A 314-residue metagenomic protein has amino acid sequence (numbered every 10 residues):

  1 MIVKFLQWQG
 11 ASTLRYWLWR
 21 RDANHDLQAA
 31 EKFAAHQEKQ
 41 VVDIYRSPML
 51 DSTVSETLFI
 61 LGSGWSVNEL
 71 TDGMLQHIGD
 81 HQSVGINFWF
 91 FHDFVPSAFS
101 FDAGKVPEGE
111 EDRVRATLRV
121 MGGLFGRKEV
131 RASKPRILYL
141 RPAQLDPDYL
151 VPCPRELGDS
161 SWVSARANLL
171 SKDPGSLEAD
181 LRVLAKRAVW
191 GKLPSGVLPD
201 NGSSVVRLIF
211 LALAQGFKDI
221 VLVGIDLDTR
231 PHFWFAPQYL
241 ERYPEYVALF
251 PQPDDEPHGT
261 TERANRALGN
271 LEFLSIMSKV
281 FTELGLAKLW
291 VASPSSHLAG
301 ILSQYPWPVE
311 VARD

Functional and structural regions predicted by a protein language model:
M1-D314: Metal-ion/cofactor- or nucleotide/acyl-coenzyme-handling active-site neighborhoods
